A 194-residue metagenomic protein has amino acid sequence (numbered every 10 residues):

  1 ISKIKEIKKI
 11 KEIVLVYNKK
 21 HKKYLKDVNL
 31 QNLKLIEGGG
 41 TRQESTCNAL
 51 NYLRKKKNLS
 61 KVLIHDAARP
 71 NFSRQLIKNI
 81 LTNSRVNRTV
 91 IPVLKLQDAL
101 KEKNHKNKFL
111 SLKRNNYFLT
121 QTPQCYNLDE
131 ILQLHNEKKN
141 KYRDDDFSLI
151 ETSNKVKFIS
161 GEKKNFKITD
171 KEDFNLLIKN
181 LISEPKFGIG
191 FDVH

Functional and structural regions predicted by a protein language model:
I1-I4, A49, H65-D66, K95 (+2 more regions): Residue-level signal for inorganic ion chemistry
I1-L59: Conserved N-terminal catalytic core of the sugar/cofactor nucleotidyltransferase
K11-I13, R88-T89, K155: Residues at the starts of beta-strands that form the adenosine-phosphate
K22, T46, I64, I77 (+4 more regions): A general structural signal for well-ordered alpha-helical segments in protein cores
L35-E37, R114-F118: Short pre-catalytic strand/loop immediately N-terminal to key active-site residues, enriched for Gly-Thr
G40-Q43, N48-L50, S183-H194: RNase H-like, Mg2+-dependent phosphodiesterase core, and more generally RNA phosphate-backbone-engaging helix-loop
R42-N107, Q121: Conserved beta-loop-beta/alpha segment of the NTase-like Rossmann-fold superfamily that binds/positions NTPs
F118-I189: Conserved alpha/beta core of the MobA/IspD/sugar-nucleotide pyrophosphorylase nucleotidyltransferase superfamily
